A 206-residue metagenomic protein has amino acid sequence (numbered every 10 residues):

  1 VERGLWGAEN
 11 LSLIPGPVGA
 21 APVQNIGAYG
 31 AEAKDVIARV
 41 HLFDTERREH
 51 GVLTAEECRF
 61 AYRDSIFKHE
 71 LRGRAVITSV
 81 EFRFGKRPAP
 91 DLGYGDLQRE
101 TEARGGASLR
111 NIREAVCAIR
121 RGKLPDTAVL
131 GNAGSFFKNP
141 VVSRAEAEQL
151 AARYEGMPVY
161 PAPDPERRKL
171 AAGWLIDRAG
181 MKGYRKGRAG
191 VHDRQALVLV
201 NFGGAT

Functional and structural regions predicted by a protein language model:
V1-R47: Anion-binding (especially nucleotide phosphate/pyrophosphate-binding) glycine-rich loop and adjoining beta-alpha core
H50-T206: Phosphate/pyrophosphate- and phosphate-bearing ligand-binding catalytic cores of soluble enzymes
